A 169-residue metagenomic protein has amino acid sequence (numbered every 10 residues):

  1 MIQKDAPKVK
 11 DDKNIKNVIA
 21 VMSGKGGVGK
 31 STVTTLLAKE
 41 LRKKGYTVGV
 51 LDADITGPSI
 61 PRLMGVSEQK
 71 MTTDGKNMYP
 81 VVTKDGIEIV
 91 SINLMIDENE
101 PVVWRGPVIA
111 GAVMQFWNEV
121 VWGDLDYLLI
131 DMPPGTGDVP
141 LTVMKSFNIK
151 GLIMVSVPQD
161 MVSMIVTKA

Functional and structural regions predicted by a protein language model:
M1-G24, V28, Q69: Extreme N-terminal, non-catalytic leader segments that precede Walker-type/kinase nucleotide-binding cores
D12, G57, G106, A110-M114 (+2 more regions): Amphipathic alpha-helical transducer elements in NTP-driven molecular machines
I15, G26, D52, I60 (+4 more regions): Residue-level signature of catalytic and energy-coupling elements of molecular machines, predominantly ATP/GTP-dependent
N17-D54: Walker A/P-loop phosphate-binding motif and the immediately C-terminal alpha-helix
V28-L36, P58-P61, M132-P140, V162-I165: Short glycine/serine/threonine-rich phosphate/pyrophosphate-binding segments that cradle anionic phosphate groups
T47-N99, A110: Phosphate-binding loop that captures ATP/GTP phosphates
T73-G75, I92-V108, M114-T142: Switch II (G3) loop of P-loop NTPases
D126-Y127, P133-A169: Conserved catalytic-core segment of NTP-binding enzymes
